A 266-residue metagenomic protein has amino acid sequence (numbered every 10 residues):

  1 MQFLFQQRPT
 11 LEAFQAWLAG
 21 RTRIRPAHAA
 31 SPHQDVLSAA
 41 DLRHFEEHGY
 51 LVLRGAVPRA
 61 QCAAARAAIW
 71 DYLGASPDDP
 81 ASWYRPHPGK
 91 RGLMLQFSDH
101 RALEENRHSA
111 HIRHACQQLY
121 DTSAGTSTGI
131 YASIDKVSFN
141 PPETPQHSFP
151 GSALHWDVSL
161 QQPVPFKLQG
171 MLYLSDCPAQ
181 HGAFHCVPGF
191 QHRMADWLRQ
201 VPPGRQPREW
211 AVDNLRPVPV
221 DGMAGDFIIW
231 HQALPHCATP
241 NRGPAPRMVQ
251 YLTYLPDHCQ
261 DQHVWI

Functional and structural regions predicted by a protein language model:
Q2-E47, R54-Q161: Non-heme Fe(II)-dependent double-stranded beta-helix
R23, R199-P202, A224-I229, A233-I266: Non-heme Fe(II)/2-oxoglutarate
F45, G129-A132, P165, A179 (+3 more regions): A generic fold-level signal
V52-L53, L172, I228-W230: Short hydrophobic-aromatic micro-motifs
V57-R59, F139, T144, C177-A179 (+3 more regions): Short, solvent-exposed loop/turn segments at secondary-structure junctions
A60, D221-D226: A short, structured loop/turn motif at beta-sheet edges
V137, G170-L172, Q250-Y254: A structural signal for short, well-ordered beta-strand segments
Q146-D213, P217-P219, C259-I266: Catalytic core of non-heme Fe(II) oxygenases with the double-stranded beta-helix
